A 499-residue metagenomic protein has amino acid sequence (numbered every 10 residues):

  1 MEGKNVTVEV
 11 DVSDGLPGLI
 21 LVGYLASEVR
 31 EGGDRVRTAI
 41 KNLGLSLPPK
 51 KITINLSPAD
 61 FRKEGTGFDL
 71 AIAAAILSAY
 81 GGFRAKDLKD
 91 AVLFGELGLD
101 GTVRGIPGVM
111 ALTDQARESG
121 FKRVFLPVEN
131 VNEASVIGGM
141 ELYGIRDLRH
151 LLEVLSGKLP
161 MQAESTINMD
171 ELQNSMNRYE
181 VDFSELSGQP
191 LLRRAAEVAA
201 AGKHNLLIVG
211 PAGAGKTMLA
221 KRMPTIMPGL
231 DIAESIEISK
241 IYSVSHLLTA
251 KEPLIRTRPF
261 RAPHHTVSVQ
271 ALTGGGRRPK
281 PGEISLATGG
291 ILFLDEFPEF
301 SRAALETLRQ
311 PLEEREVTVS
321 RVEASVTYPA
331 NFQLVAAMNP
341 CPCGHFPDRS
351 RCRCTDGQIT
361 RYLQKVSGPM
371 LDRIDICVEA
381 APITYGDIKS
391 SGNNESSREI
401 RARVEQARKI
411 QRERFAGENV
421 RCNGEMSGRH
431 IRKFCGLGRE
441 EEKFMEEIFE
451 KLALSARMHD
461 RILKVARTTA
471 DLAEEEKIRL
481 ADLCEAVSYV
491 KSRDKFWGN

Functional and structural regions predicted by a protein language model:
M1-L207, P211-A214, I255, S320 (+3 more regions): Peripheral, non-AAA+ core regions of ATP-driven protein-machinery
V6-V12, L272, D375-E379: Short beta-strand elements
L25-G33, P48, N55-G65, R278-P279 (+1 more regions): Basic, amphipathic alpha-helical bundle interface domains used for macromolecular binding and assembly
I208-L248: Walker A/P-loop
G210, G274, E296: The Walker A (P-loop) glycine that initiates the GxxxxGKT/S ATP-binding motif of P-loop NTPases
P263-L286: Short glycine-rich substrate-engagement loop in P-loop NTPases that contacts/grips substrate
G289, D295-E296: Walker B catalytic acidic pair
